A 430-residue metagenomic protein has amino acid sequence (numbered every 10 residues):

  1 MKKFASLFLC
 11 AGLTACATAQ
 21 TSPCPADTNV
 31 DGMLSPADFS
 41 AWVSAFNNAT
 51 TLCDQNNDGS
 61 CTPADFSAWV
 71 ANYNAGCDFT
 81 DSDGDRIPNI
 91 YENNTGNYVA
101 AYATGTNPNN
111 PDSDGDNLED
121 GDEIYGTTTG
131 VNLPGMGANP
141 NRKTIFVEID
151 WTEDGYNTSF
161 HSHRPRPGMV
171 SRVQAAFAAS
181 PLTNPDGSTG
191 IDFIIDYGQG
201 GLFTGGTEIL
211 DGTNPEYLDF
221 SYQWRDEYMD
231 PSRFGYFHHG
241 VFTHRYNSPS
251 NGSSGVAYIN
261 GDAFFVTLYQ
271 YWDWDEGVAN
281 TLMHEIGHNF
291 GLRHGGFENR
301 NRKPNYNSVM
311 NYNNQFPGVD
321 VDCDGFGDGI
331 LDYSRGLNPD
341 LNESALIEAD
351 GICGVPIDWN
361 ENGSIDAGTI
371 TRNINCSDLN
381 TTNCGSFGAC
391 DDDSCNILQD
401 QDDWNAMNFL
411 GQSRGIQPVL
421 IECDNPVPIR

Functional and structural regions predicted by a protein language model:
M1-Q20: Sec-dependent, cleavable N-terminal signal peptides
C16-G84, P88, N93-N94, Y98-N109: Cellulosome-associated attachment modules in secreted, modular CAZymes
P23-M33, L52-S60, F79-D85, P108-D114 (+5 more regions): Acidic, divalent-cation-chelating loop motifs in proteins
I87, N117-E119, I124-W151: N-terminal module-boundary/linker segments of secreted carbohydrate-active enzymes
Y91-V99, G121-V131, I286-R302: Catalytic Zn2+-binding segment of zinc metalloproteases
N139, K143-R166, V170-N307, N311-F316 (+8 more regions): Active-site-proximal segment of zinc-dependent metalloprotease catalytic domains
A178, D328-S364: Short, cationic low-complexity segments
K303-E343: Post-HExxH zinc-binding segment in Zn-dependent metallohydrolases
